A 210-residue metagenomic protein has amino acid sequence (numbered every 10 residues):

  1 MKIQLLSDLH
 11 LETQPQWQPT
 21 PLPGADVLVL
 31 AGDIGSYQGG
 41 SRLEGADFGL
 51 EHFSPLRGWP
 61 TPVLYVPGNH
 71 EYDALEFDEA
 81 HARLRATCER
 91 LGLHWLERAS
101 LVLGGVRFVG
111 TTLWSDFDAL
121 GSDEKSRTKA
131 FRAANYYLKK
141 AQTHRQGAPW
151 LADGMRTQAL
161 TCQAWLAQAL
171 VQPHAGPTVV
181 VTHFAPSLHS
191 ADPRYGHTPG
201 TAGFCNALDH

Functional and structural regions predicted by a protein language model:
M1-Q4, S100-G110: Beta-strand-turn-beta hairpins that frame and shape the catalytic cleft of phosphate-ester-processing enzymes
M1-Y65, Y72-E79, H144-R145, A152: N-terminal active-site segment of His-dependent metallophosphoesterases
I3, D26-V27, V106-R107, P177-V179: Structural motif
H10-Q16, S36-G39, H70-A80, L96 (+3 more regions): Active-site environment of divalent metal-dependent phosphoester hydrolases
E44-F48, A80-R83, G154-W165, G200-F204: Soluble or luminal CAZymes and related metallo-dependent hydrolases
R57, P62-V66, R85-A86, A185-H210: Conserved beta-sheet core of the metallophosphoesterase superfamily
W59-V63, L93, G176: A short helix->loop->beta-strand "cap" motif at the edges of active sites that frequently abuts
V109-V179, F184-Y195: Active-site-proximal loop/helix segment associated with metal-binding centers of metalloenzymes
